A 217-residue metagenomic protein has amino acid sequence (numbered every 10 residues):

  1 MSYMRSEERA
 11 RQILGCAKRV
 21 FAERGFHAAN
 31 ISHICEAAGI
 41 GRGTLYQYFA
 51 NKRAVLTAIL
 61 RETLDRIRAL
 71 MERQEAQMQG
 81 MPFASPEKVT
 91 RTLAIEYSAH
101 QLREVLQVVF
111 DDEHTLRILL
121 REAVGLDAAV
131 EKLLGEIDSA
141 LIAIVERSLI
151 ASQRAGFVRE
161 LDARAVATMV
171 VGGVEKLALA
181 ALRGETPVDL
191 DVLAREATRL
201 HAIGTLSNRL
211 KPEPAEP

Functional and structural regions predicted by a protein language model:
M1-E8, R19, E75-P86, R209-P217: N-terminal intrinsically disordered/low-complexity leader segments
E8-K18, I34, I59-M71, V145: Generic hydrophobic, amphipathic alpha-helix propensity
Q12, C16-A54, A58: Helix-turn-helix
A58, E72-D111, A167-V170: Hydrophobic alpha-helical connector segments
F83-E87, V108-A129, E146, L179: Amphipathic alpha-helical segments used for helix-helix packing
V108, A128-R154, R164-T168, K176: Amphipathic alpha-helical packing segments from all-alpha helical-bundle domains
T115, R147, E160-A180, D191-I203: Hydrophobic alpha-helical segments that form the core of small-molecule binding pockets and/or dimer interfaces
